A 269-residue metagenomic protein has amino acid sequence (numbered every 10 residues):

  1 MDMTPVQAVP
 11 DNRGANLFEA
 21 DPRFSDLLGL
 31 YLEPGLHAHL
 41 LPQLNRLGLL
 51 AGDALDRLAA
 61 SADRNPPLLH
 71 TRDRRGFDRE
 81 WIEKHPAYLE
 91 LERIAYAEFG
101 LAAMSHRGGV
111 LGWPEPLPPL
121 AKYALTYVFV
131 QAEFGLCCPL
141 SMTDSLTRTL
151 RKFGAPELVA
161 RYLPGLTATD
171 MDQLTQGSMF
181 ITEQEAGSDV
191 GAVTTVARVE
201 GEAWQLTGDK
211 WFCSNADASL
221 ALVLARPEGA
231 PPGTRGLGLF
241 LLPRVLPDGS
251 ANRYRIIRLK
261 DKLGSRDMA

Functional and structural regions predicted by a protein language model:
M1-P114: Extended, charge-enriched "interface" segments that sit outside catalytic cores
F77-Q173, S214-A216: Internal helix-loop-helix
Y123-T126, Q176-S178, A192-T195, L220-A221 (+1 more regions): Short glycine-rich loop/turn motifs
S141, L174, V190-A192, A216-A218 (+2 more regions): Short, solvent-exposed loop/turn segments at the edges of secondary structure
L146, M179, A197, L206-G208 (+1 more regions): Buried hydrophobic positions in well-ordered alpha/beta secondary-structure cores of metabolic enzymes
G154-T195, V199-E202: Internal maturation/activation junctions in enzymes
A203-Y254: A short core secondary-structure module
A251-A269: Flexible, small-/acidic-enriched active-site or ligand-binding loops
